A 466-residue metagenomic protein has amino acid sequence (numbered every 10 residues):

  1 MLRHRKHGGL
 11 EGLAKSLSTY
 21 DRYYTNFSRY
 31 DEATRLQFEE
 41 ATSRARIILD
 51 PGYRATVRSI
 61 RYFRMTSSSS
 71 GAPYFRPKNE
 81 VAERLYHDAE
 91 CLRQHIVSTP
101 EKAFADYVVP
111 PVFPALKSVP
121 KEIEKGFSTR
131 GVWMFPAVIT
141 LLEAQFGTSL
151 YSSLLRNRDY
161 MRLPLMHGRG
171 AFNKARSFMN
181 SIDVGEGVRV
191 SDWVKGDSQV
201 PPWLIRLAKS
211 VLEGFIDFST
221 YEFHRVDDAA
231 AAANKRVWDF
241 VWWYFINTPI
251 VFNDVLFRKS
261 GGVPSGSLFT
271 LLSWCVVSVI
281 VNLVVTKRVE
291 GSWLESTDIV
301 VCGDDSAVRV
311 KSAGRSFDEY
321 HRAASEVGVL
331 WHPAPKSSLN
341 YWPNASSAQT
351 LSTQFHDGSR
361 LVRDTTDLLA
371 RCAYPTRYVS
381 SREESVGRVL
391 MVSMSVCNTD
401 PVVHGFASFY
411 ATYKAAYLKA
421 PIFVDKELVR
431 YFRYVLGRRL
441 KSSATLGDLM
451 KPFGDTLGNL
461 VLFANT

Functional and structural regions predicted by a protein language model:
M1-T466: Viral RNA-dependent RNA polymerase
